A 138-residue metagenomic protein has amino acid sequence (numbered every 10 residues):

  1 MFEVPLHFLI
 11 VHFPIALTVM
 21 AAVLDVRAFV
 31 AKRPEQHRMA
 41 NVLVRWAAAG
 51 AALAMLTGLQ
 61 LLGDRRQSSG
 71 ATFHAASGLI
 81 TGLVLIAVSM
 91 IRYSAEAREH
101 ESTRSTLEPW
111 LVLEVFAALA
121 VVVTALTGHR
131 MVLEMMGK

Functional and structural regions predicted by a protein language model:
M1-K138: Polytopic transmembrane helical bundles with strong interfacial aromatic enrichment
